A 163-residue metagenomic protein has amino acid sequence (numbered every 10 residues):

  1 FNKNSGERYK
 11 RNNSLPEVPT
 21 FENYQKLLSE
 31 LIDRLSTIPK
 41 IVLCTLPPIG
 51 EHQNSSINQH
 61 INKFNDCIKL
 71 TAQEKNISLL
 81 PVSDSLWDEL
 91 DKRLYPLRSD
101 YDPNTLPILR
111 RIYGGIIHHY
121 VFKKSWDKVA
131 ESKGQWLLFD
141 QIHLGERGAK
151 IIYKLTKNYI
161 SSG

Functional and structural regions predicted by a protein language model:
F1-G163: Alpha-helical cap/lid subdomain in secreted, periplasmic, or secretory-pathway luminal O-acyl-processing enzymes
